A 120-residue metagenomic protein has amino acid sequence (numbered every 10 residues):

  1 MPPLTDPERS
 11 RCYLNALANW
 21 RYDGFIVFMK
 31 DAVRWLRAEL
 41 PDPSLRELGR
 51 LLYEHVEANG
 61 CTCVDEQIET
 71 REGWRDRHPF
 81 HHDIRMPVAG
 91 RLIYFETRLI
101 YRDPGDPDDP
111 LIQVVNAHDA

Functional and structural regions predicted by a protein language model:
M1-H78: Compact soluble domain cores
E57-L111: Functional cores of ribonucleases/endoribonucleases
V114-A120: Short, solvent-exposed aromatic-acidic interface loops
